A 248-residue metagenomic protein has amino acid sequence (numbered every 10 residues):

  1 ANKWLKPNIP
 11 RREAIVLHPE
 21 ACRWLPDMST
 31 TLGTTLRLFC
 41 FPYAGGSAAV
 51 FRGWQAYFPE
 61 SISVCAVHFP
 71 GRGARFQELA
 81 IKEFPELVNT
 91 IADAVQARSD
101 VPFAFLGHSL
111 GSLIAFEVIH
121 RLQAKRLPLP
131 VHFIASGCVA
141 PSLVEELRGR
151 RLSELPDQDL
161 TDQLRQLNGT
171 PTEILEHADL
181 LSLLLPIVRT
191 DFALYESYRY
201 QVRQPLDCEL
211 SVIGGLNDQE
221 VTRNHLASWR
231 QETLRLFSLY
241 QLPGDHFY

Functional and structural regions predicted by a protein language model:
N2-L106, L113-Y248: Domain-scale detector for complete catalytic domains at protein termini or as standalone homologs
